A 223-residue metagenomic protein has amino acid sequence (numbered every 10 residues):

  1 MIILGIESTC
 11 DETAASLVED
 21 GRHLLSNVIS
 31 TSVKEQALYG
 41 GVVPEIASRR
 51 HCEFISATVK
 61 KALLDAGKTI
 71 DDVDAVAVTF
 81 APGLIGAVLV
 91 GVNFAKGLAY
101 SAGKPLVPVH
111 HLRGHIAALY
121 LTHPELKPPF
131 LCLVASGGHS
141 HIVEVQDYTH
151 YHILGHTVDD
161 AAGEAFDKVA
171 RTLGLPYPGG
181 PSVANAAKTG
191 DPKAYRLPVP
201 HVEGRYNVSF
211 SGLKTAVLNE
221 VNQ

Functional and structural regions predicted by a protein language model:
M1-L4, H23, D74-A75, P105-V107 (+3 more regions): Structural motif
I2-P82, H111, H115: N-terminal beta-alpha supersecondary unit
S8-T9, S16, S26, K127 (+2 more regions): A short helix-loop
G40-I46, V78-I85, H152-T157, P200-Y206: A short glycine/serine-rich beta->alpha loop
V78-K104, L121: Short Gly/Thr/Asp-enriched flexible loops that form oxyanion-binding sites at enzyme active sites
A95-I116, T157-D159: Short, acidic/small-residue loops that bind anionic groups at enzyme active sites
V109-L131: Conserved phosphate-binding catalytic cores of ATP/NTP-utilizing and phosphoryl-transfer enzymes
